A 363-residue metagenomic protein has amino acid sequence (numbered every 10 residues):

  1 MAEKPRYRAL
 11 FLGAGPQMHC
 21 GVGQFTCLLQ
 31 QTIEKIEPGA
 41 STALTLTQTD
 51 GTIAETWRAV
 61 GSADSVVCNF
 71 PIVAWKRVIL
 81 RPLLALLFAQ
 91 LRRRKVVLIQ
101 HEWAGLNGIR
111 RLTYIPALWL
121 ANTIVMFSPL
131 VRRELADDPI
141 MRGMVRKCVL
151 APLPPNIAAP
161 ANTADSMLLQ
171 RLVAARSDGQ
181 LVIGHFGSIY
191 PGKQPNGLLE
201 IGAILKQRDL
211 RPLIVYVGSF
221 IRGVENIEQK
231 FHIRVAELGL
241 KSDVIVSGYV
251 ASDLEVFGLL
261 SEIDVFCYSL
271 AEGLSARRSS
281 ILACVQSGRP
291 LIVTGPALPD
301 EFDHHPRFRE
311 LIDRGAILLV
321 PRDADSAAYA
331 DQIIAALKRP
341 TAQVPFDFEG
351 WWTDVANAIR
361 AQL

Functional and structural regions predicted by a protein language model:
W119-S166: Donor nucleotide-sugar binding/catalytic pocket of nucleotide-sugar-dependent glycosyltransferases
P160-R176, F231: A short helix/loop element that forms part of the nucleotide-sugar donor recognition site in Leloir-type
A174-K193, G202, V215: Conserved donor-binding/catalytic core segment of Leloir-type glycosyltransferases
L213-Q229, Y249: Glycosyltransferase donor-sugar binding loop
E228-V250, L254, R314-A316: Nucleotide-activated donor-binding/catalytic signature segment of Leloir-type glycosyltransferases, i.e., the conserved
G258-S275: Acidic donor-binding loop of glycosyltransferase active sites
F266, Q286, P290-D300: Short hydrophobic beta-strand element within catalytic cores of glycosyltransferases and related nucleotide-activated
P321-D331, A335-L363: A charged, aromatic-enriched C-terminal amphipathic alpha-helix characteristic of glycosyltransferases across folds
